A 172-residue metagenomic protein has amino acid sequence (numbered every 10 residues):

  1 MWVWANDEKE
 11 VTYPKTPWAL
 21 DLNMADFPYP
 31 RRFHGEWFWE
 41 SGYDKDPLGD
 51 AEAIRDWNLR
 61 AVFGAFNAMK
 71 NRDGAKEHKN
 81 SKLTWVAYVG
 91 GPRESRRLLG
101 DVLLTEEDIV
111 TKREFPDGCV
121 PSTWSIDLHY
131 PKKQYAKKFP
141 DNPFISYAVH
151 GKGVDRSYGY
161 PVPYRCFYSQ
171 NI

Functional and structural regions predicted by a protein language model:
M1-I172: Flavin (FAD/FMN)-binding glycine-rich loop and adjacent Rossmann-like elements that form
